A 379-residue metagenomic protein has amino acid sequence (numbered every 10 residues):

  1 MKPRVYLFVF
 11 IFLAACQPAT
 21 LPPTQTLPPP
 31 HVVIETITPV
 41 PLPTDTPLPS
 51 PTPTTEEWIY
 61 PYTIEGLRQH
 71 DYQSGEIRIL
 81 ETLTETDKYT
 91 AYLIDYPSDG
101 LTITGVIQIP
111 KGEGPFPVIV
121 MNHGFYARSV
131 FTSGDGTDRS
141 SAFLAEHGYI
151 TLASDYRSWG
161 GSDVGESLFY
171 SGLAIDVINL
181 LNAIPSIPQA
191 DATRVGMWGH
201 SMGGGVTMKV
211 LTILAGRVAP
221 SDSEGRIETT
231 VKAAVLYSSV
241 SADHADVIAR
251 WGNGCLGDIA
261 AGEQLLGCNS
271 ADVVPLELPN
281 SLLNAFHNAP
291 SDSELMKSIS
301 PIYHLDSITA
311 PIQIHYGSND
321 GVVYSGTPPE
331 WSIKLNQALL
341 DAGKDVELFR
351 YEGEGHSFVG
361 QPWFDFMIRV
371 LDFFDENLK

Functional and structural regions predicted by a protein language model:
A15-Y62, T82-T84, P220, C255-G262 (+1 more regions): Ser/Thr-rich, Proline-interspersed low-complexity disordered segments
L67-E113: N-terminal cap/lid segment of alpha/beta-hydrolase-fold proteins
G114-F116, M121-D163, D243-H244, S325: Short substrate-entry loop that stabilizes the transition state in hydrolases
F131, A245-H304, A310: Mobile cap/lid helix-loop segments that gate and shape the active-site cleft of serine hydrolases
S167-P188: Alpha/beta-hydrolase active-site loop
N182, G204-E224: Short glycine-enriched nucleophile-adjacent loop and the immediately C-terminal alpha-helix near the catalytic center
I308, I314-Y316: Short beta-strand/loop motif that positions the catalytic acidic residue of the alpha/beta-hydrolase fold
I333-N336, L340-K379: C-terminal catalytic histidine-bearing segment of alpha/beta-hydrolase fold enzymes
